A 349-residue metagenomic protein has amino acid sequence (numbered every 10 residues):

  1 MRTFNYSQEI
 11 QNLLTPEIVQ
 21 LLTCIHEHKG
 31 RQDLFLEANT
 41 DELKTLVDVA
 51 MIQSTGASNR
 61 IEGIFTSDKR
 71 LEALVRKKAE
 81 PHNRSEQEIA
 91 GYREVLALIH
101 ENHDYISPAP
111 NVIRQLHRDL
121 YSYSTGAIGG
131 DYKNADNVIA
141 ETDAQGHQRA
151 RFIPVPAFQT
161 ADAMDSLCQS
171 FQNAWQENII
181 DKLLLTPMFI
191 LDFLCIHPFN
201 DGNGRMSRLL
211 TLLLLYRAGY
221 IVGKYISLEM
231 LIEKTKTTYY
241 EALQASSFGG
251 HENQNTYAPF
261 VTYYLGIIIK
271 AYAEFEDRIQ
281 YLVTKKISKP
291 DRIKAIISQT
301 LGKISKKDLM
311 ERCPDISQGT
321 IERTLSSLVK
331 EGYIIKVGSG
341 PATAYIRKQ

Functional and structural regions predicted by a protein language model:
M1-Q349: FIC/Doc superfamily catalytic core
